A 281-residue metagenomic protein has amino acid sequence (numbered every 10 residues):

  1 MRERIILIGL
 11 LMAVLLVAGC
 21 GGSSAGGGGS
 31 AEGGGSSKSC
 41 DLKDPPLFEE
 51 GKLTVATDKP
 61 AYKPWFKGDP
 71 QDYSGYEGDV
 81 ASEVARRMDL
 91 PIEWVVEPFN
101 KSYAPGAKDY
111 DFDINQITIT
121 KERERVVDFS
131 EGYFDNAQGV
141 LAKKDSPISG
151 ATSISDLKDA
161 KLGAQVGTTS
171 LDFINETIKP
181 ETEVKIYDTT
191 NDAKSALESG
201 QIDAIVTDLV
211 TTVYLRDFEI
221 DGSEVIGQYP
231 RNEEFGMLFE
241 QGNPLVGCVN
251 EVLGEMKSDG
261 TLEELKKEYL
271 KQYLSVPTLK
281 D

Functional and structural regions predicted by a protein language model:
L15-G19: C-terminal motif of bacterial Sec signal peptides marking the signal peptidase cleavage site
G21, G78-R87, K144-S146, T168 (+1 more regions): Extended ligand-binding regions for polar small-molecule ligands
G22-G27, G33-S36, K43, T169-K185 (+2 more regions): Ligand-binding clefts/hinges and TM-proximal coupling segments of bilobed small-molecule sensing domains
G35-Q116: Extracytoplasmic small-molecule ligand-binding "clamshell" domains of the periplasmic binding protein/Venus flytrap
K59, D135-A142, L209-G254, Y273-D281: Periplasmic-binding protein-like
S82, P91-I154: Acidic, polar ligand-binding/catalytic clefts
W94-P105, S149, K185-S199, E233: Short helix-initiation/N-cap motifs at beta->coil->alpha
K101-A104, I117-R125, N175-E176, E198 (+1 more regions): A ligand-binding cleft/hinge motif common to bilobed small-molecule-binding domains
